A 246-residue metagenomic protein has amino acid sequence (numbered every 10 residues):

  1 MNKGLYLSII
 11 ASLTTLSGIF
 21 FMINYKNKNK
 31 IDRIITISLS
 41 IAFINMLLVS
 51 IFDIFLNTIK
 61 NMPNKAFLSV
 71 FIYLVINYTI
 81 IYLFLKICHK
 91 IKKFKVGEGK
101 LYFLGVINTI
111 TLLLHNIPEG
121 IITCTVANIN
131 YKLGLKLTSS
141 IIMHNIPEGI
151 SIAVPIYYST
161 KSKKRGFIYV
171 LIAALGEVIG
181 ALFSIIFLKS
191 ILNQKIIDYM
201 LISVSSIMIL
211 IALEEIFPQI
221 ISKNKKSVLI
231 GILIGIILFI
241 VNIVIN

Functional and structural regions predicted by a protein language model:
M1-N246: Intrinsically disordered, metal-sensing/regulatory segments
